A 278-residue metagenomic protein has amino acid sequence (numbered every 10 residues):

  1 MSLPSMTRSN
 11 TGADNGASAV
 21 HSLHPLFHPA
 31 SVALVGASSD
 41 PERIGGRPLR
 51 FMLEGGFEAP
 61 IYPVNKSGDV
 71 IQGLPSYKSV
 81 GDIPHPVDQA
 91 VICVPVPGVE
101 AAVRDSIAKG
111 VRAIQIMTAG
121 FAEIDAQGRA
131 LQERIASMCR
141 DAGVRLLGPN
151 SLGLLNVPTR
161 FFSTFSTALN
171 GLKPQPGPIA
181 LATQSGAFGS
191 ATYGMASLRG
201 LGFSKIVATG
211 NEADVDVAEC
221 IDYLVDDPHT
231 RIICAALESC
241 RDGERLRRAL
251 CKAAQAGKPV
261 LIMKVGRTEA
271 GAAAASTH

Functional and structural regions predicted by a protein language model:
M1-H278: Catalytic-core regions of core metabolic enzymes, especially those transforming organic acids/acyl-group intermediates
